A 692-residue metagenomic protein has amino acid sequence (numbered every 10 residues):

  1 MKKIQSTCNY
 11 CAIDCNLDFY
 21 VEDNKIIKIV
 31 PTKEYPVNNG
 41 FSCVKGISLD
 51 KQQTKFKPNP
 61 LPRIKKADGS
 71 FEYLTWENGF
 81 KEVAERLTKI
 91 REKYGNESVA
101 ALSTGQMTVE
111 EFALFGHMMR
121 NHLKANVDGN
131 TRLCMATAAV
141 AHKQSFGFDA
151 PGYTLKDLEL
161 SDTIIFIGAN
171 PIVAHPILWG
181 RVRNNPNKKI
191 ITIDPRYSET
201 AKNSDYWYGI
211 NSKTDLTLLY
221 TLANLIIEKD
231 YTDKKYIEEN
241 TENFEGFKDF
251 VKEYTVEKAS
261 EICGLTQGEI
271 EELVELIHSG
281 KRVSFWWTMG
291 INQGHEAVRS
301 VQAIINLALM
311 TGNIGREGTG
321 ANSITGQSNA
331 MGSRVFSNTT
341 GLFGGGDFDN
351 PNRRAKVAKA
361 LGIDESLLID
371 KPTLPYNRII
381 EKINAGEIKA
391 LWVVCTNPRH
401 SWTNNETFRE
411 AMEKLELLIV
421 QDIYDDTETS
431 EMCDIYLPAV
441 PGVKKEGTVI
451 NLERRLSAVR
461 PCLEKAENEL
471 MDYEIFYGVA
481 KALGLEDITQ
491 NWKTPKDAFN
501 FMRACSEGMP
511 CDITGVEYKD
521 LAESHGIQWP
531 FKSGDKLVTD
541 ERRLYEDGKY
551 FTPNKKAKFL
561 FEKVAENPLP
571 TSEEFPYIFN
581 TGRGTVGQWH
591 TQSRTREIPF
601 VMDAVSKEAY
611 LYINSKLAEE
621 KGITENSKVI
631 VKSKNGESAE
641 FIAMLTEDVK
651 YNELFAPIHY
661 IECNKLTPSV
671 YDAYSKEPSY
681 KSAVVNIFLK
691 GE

Functional and structural regions predicted by a protein language model:
M1-K229, F247, E253, T266-Q267 (+6 more regions): N-terminal export/assembly segments and adjacent metallocofactor-ligating motifs of anaerobic energy-metabolism
I27, D233-K234, I270, S284-F285 (+9 more regions): Acidic/polar loop patches that form or flank catalytic/metal-binding clefts of enzymes that bind anionic ligands
G69, K229-Q267, G344-K359, I363-L368 (+4 more regions): N-terminal leader/propeptide and maturation segments of large enzyme subunits in energy/redox metabolism and hydrolases
A174-I190, I305-N306, N404-L418, R455-A458: A short, gly/pro- and small-residue-rich
R196-E199, I423-R460: Flexible glycine/proline-rich, aromatic-decorated loop/lid segments
H278-I379, E453, L537-T539, G548-F551: A glycine-rich, hydrophobic/aromatic-adjacent loop/helix-cap motif
S333-T339, D497-V601: Long, low-complexity segments enriched in small/aliphatic residues
A466, D472-I527, T595-L611, K616-E692: Long, contiguous, secondary-structure-rich segments that constitute the structural scaffold of globular domains
